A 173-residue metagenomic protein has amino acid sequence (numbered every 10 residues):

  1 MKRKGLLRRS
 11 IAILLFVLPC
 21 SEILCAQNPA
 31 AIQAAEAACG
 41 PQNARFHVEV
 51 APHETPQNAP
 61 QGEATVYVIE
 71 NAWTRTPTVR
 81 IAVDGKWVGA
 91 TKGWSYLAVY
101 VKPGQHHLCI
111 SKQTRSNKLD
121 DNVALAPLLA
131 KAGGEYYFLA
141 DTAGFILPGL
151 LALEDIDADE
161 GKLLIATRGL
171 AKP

Functional and structural regions predicted by a protein language model:
M1-K2, L18: Short intrinsically disordered, low-complexity coil segments enriched in acidic
K2-A12: Bacterial N-terminal signal peptides that target proteins for export
S10-E22: Bacterial N-terminal signal peptides
L24-P173: Short loop/turn and low-complexity linker motifs enriched in small/turn-promoting residues
